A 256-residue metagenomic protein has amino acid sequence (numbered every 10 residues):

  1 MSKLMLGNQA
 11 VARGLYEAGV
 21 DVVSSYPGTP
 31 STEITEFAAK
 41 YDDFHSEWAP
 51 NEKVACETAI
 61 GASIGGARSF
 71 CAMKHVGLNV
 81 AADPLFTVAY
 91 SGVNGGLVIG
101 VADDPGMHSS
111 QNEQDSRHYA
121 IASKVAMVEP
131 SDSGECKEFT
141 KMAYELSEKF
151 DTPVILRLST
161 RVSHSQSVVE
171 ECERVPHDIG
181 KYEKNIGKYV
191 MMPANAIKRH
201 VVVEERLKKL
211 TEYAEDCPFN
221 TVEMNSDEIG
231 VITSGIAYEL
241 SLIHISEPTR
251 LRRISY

Functional and structural regions predicted by a protein language model:
M1-N8, P130-L242, S246, R250: Flexible, low-complexity linker and terminal segments
M1-S133, S159-R161, M224-E228, I232 (+1 more regions): Thiamine diphosphate
I254-Y256: Hydrophobic alpha-helical segments, chiefly the membrane-spanning helices and signal/signal-anchor peptides
